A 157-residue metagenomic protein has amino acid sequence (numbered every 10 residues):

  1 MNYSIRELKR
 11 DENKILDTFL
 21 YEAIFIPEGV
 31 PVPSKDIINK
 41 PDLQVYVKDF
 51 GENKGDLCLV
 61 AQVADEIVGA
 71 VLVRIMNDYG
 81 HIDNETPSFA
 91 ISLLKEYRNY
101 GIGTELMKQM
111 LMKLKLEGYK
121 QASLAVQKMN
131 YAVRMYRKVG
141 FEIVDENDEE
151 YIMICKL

Functional and structural regions predicted by a protein language model:
M1-D11: Conserved N-terminal entry element of GNAT/NAT acetyltransferase domains
R10, I24-I26, V30, K35-E85 (+1 more regions): Acetyl-CoA-dependent GNAT
L16: Hydrophobic pocket/interface hotspot
L20: Hydrophobic "lid"/C-terminal helical patch of Rossmann-like NAD(P)-dependent dehydrogenase/epimerase domains
Y97, G101-Q109: Conserved acetyl-CoA pyrophosphate-binding loop and the N-cap/start of the following alpha-helix in GNAT-like
R98, S123-V133, E150-I154: Conserved beta-strand-loop-alpha-helix junction that forms the acyl-donor binding cleft
T104, L116, K128-E146: Conserved active-site alpha-helix within GNAT-family acetyltransferase domains
M107, L114-Q127: Conserved GNAT acetyl-CoA-binding A-motif
